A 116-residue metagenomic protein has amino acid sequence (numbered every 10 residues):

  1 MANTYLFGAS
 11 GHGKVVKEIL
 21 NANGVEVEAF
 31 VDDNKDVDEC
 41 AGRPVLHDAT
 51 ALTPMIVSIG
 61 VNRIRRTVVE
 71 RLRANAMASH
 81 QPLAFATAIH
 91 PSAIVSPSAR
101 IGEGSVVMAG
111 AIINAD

Functional and structural regions predicted by a protein language model:
A2-L20: Glycine-rich adenosine-cofactor-binding loop
A2-Y5, V27-E28, T53-I56, L83: Short active-site oxyanion
F7, A22-E39: NAD(P)-binding Rossmann-fold cofactor-contacting core
S10, V31-N34, G60, D116: Anionic group-transfer/hydrolysis microenvironments
G11-K14, R63-I64, R100: Short alpha-helical
K17, K35-V95: Phosphate-bearing ligand-interacting subdomains that bind or position ATP/ADP/UDP/GDP/NAD(P) or nucleotide-linked
N23-E26, H47-T50, N75-M77, G104-M108: Short, low-complexity, polar/charged sequence segments that are solvent-exposed and flexible
T87-D116: Structural signal for interior beta-strand "rungs" in well-ordered beta-sheet cores of soluble enzyme domains
